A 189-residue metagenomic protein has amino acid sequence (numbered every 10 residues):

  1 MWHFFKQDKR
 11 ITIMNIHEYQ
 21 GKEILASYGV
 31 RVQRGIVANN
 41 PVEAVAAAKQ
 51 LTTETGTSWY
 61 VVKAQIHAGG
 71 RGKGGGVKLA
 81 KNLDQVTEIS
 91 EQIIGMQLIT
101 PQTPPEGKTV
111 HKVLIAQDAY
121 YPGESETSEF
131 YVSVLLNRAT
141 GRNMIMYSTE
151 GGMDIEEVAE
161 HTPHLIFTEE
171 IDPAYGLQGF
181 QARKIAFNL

Functional and structural regions predicted by a protein language model:
M1-I13: Short, Lys/Arg-enriched N-terminal segments with co-localized hydrophobic residues within the first ~10-30 amino acids
I13-S58, A64: A conserved helix-loop-beta module that forms one wall/lid of the active-site cleft in ATP-utilizing catalytic domains
E18-A26, T55-G72, T100-G123, V132: ATP-grasp fold ATP-binding core
V30, I36, S58-V61, G76-V77 (+3 more regions): Structural motif
Q33-G35, V62-I89, Y131, I155 (+1 more regions): Glycine-rich phosphate-binding loop of ATP-grasp-fold ATP-dependent ligases
T52-V61, L79-T100, G151-M153, P163: Active-site cofactor/substrate anionic-group-binding motifs, chiefly glycine- and Lys/Arg-rich phosphate-binding loops
P104-P173: Hydrophobic alpha-helical hairpins/lids featuring a short glycine-rich hinge
E170-L189: Glycine-rich, mobile lid/loop segments that gate access to catalytic sites or pores
